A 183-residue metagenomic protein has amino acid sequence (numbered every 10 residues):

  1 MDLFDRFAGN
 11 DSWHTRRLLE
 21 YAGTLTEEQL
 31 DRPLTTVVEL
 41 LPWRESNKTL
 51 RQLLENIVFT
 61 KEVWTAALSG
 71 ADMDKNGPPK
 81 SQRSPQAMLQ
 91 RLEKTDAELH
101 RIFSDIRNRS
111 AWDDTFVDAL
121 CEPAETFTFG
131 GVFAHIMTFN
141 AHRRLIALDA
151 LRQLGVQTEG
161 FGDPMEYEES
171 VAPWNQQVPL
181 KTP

Functional and structural regions predicted by a protein language model:
D5-E20, T24, L30-P78, C121-P183: Short, contiguous alpha-helical
T24-L30, S104-W112: Proline-centered turn/helix-capping motifs that create local helix->coil transitions or kinks
A66-R109: Helix-adjacent hinge/juxtasegments
N108-E122: Carboxylate-rich helix-loop segments that flank metal/cofactor sites and access channels in metalloenzymes
